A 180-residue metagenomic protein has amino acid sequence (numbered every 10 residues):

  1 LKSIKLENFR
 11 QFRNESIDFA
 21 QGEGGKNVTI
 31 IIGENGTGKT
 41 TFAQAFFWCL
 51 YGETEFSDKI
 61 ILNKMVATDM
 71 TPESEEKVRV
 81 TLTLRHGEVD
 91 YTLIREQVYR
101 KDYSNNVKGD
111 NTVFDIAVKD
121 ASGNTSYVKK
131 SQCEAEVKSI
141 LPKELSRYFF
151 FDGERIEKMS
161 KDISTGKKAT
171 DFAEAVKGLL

Functional and structural regions predicted by a protein language model:
L1-F47, V176: Pre-Walker A-like glycine/lysine-rich segment at the N-terminus of P-loop NTPase domains
L1-K5, G87, C133-E134: Amphipathic alpha-helical domain-onset/packing element
L6-N8, L82-E88, D115-G123: Short acidic, glycine-rich loop/turn motifs
N14, L50, K158: Conserved protein kinase catalytic core
V28-E34, A43-N105, I140: Conserved P-loop NTP-binding catalytic core
S57-V66, T92-Y148, M159-E174: Glycine-rich phosphate-binding loops of NTPases
D152-E154: A short hydrophobic beta-strand->loop->alpha-helix junction that borders the nucleotide-binding pocket of P-loop NTPases
G178-L180: Interdomain hinge/linker elements that couple catalytic modules in large macromolecular machines
